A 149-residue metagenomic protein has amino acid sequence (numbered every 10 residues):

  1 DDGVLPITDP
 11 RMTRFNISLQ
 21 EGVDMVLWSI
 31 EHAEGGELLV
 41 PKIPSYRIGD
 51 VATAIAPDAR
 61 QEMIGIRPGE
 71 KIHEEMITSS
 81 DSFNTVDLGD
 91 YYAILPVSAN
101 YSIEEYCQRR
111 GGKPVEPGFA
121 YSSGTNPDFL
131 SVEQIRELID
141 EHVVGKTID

Functional and structural regions predicted by a protein language model:
D1-D149: Strand-loop microenvironment adjacent to phosphate/nucleotide-handling motifs in alpha/beta enzyme folds
